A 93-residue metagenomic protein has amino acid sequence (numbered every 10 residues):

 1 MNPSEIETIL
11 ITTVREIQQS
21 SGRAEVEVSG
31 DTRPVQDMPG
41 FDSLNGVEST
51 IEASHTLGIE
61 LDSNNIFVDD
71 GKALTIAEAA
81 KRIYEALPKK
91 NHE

Functional and structural regions predicted by a protein language model:
M1-I51, H55-E93: Phosphopantetheine-dependent thiolation modules in NRPS/PKS and related acyl-activating systems
